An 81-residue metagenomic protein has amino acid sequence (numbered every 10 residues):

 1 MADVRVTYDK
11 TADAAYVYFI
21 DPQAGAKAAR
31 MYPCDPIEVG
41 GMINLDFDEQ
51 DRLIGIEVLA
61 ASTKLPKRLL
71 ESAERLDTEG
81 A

Functional and structural regions predicted by a protein language model:
V4-Y8: Short amphipathic beta-strand and strand-loop transition segments with alternating hydrophobic
A14-E57: A short, structured beta-strand/loop element
A24, D35-P36, A73-G80: Active-site bordering "gate/hinge" segments that shape substrate access to catalytic or cofactor-binding pockets
T63-R75: A short, polar/charged loop-to-alpha-helix boundary motif
